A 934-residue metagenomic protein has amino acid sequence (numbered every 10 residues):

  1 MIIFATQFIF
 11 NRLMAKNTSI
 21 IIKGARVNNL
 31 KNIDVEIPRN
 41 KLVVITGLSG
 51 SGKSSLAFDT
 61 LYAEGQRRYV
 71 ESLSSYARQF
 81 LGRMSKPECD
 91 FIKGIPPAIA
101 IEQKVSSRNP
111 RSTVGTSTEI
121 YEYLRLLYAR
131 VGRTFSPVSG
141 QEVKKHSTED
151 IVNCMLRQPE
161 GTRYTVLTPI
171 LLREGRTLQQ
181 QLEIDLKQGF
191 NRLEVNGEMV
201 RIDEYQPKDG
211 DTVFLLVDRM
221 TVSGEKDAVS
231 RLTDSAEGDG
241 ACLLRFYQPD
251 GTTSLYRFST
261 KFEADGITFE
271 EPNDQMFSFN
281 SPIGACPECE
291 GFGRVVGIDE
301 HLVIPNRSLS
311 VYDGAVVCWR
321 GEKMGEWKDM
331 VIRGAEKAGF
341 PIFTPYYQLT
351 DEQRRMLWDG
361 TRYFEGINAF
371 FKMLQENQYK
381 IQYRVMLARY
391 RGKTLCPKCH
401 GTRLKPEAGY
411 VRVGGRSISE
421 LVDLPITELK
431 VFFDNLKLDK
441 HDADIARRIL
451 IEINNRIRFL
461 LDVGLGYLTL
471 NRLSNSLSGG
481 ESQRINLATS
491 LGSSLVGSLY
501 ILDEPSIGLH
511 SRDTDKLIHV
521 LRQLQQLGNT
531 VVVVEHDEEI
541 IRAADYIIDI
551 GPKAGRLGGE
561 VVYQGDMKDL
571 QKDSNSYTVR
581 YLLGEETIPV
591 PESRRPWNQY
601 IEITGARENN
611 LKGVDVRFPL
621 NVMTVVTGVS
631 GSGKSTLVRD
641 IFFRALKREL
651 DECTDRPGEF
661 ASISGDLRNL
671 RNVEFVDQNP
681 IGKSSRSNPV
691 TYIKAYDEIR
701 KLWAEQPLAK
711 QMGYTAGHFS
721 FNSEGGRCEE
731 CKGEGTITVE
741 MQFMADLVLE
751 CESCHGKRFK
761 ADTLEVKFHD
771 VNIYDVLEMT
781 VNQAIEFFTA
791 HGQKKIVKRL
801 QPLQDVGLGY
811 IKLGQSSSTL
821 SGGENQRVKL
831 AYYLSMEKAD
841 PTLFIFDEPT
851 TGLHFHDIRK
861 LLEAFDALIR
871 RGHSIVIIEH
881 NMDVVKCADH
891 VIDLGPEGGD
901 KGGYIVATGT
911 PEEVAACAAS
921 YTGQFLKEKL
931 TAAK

Functional and structural regions predicted by a protein language model:
I2-K934: Conserved phosphate-binding elements of NTP-dependent enzyme cores
